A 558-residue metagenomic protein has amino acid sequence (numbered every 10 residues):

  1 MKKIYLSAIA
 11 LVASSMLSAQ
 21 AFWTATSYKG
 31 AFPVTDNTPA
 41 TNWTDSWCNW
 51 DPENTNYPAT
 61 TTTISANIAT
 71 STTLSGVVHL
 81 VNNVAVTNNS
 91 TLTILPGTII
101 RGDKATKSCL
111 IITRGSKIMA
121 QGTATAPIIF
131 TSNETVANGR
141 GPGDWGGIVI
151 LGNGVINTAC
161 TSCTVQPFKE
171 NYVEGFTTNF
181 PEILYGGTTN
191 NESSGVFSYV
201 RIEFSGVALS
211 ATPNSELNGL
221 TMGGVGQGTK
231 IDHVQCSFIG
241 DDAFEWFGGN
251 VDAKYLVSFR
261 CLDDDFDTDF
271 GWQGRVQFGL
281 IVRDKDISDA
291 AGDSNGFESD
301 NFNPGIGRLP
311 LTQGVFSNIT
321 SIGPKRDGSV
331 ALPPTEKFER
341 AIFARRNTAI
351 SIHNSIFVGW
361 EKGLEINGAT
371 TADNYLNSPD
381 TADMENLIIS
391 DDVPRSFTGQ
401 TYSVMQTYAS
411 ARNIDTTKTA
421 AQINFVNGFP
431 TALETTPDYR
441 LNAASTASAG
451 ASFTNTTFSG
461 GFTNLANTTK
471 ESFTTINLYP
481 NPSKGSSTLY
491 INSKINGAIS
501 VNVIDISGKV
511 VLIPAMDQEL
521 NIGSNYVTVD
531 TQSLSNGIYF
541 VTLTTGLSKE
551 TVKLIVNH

Functional and structural regions predicted by a protein language model:
I4-A13: Sec-dependent N-terminal signal peptides
S14-S18: N-terminal signal peptide c-region/cleavage motif recognized by signal peptidases
Q20-S75, L80-T87, T91-T93, A105-G115 (+4 more regions): Extracellular beta-rich repeat passengers
S75, T131, D267, A466 (+3 more regions): Residue-level detector of conserved, well-ordered beta-strand and adjacent loop positions that form binding/recognition
I99-R101: Primarily the HKD phosphodiesterase
E471-Y479, S483-H558: C-terminal outer-membrane/trafficking sorting elements
